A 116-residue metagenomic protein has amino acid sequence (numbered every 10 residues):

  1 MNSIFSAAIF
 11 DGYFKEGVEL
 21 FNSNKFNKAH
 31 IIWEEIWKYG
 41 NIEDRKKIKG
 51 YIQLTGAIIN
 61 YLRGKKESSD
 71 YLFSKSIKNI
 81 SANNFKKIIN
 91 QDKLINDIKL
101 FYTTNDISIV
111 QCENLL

Functional and structural regions predicted by a protein language model:
S3, F10-D11, E43, I48-Y51: Start-of-helix signal in alpha-solenoid helical-repeat scaffolds, especially tetratricopeptide repeats
F21-E34, L72: Helix-turn-helix repeat elements of alpha-solenoid scaffolds
H30, E34-K38, K75-F85: Amphipathic alpha-helical segments of tetratricopeptide repeats
E43-K46, N79-K93: Boundary/linker segments of alpha-helical solenoid repeat arrays
T55-G64, N96-L116: Alpha-helical linker/edge segments of TPR/alpha-solenoid repeat scaffolds and analogous pre-/post-domain helices
